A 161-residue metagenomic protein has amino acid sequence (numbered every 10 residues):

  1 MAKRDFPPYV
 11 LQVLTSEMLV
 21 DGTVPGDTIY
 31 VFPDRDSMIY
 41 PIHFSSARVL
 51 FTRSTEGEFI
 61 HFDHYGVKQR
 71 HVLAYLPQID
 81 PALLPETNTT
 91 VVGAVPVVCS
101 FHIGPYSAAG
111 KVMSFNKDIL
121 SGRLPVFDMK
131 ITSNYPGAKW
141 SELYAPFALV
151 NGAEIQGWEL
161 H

Functional and structural regions predicted by a protein language model:
M1-H161: Conserved RNA-binding domains used in RNP assembly and mRNA/RNA metabolism
